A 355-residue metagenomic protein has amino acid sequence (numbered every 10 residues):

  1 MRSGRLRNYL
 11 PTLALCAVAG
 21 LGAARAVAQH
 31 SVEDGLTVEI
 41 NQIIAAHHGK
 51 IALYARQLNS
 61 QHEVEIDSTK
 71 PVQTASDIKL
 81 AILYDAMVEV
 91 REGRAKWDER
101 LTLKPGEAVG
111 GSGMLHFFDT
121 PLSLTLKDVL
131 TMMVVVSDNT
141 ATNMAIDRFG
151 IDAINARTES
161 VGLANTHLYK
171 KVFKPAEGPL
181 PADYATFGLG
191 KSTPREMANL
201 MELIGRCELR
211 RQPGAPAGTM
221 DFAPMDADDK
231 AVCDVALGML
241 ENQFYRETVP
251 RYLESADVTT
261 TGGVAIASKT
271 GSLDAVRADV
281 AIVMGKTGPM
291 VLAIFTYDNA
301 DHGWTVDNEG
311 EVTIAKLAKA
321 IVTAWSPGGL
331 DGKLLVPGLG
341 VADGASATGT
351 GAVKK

Functional and structural regions predicted by a protein language model:
M1-L13: Bacterial N-terminal signal peptides that target proteins for export
P11-G22: Bacterial N-terminal signal peptides
A26-K70, A320, A324: Beta-lactamase-like hydrolase cores
Q29-N41, R148-G150, L200-K355: Structured C-terminal helix/loop/strand segments within mature extracytoplasmic catalytic/sensor domains
K50, L122, N143-M225: Mid-domain, small-residue-enriched loop/turn segments at the edges of structured enzyme/sensor domains
L58-N59, W97-M114, R148-G150, V172-A176 (+4 more regions): Acidic helix-start/capping segments at beta-turn-to-alpha-helix junctions
Q61, V72-L101, L292: Active-site SXXK
V88-T131: Active-site-proximal loop and beta-strand segments within enzyme catalytic domains
